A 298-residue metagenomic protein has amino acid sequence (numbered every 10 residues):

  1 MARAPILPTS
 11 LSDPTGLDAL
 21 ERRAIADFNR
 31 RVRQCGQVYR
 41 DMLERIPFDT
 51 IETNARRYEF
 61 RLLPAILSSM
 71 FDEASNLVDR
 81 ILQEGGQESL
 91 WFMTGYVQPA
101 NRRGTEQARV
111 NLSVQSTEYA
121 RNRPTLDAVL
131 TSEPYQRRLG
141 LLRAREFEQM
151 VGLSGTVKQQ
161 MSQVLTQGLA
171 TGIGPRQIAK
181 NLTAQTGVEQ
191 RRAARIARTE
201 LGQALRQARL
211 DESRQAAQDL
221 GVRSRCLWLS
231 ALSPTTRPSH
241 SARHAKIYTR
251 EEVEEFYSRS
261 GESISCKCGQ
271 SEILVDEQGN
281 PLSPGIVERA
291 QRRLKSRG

Functional and structural regions predicted by a protein language model:
M1-Q185, E277-G298: N-terminal leader/targeting and assembly helices and adjacent pre-domain segments
V188, R192-R292: Acidic, glycine-rich two-metal-ion catalytic cores of nucleic acid-processing enzymes
